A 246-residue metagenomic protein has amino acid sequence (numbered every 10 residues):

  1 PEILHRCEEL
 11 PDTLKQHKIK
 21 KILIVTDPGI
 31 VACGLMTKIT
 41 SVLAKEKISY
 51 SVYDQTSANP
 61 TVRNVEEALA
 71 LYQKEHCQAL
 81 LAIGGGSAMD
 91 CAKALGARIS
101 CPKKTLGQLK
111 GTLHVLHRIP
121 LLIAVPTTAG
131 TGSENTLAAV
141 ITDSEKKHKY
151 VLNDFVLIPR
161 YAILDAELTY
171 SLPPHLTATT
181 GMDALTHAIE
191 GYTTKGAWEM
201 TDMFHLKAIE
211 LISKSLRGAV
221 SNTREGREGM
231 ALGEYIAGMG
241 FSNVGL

Functional and structural regions predicted by a protein language model:
P1-E2, T26-V31, T56-N59, P173-L176 (+2 more regions): A short N-terminal beta->alpha junction/helix N-cap motif
P1-Y53: An N-terminal, well-structured beta->alpha segment
I22-D27, S51-D54, L80-I83, I123 (+1 more regions): Short glycine-rich or small-residue beta-strand-to-loop segments that form or flank ligand, phosphate, metal/Fe-S
P28-G29, T128, E167, G245: Anionic group-transfer/hydrolysis microenvironments
V31-K103, R217-G226: N-terminal small/polar loop signature for handling phosphorylated ligands or for N-terminal nucleophile
R63-L164: Glycine/threonine-rich beta-strand-loop-alpha-helix active-site module that forms ligand/phosphate-binding
A138-V244: Carboxylate- and glycine-rich phosphate/diphosphate-binding segment that chelates Mg2+/Mn2+
